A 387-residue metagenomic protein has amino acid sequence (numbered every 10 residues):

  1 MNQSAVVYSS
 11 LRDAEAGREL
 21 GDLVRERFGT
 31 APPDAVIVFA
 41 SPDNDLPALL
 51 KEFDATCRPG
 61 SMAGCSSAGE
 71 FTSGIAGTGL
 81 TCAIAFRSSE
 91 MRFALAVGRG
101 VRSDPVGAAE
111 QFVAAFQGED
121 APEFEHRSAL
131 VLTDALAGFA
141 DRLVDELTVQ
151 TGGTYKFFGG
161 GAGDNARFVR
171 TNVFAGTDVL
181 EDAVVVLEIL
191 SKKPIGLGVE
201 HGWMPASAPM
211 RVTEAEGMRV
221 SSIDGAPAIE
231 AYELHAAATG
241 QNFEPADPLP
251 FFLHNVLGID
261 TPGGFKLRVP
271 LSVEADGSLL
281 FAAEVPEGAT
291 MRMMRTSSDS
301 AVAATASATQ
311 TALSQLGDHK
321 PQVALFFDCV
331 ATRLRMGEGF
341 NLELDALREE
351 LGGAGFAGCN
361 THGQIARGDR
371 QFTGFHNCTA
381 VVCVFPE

Functional and structural regions predicted by a protein language model:
M1-T56, G60, C65-G69, S73-G337 (+3 more regions): Small-residue-enriched flexible segments
